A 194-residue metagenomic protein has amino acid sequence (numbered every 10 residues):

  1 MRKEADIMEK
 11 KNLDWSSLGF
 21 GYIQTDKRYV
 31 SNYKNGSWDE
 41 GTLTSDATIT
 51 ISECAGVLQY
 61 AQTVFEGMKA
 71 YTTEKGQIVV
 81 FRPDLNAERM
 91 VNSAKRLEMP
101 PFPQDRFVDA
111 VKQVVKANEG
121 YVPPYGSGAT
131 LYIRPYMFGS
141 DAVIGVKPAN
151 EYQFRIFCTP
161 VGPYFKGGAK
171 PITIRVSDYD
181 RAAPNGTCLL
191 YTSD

Functional and structural regions predicted by a protein language model:
R2-L43: Short, Gly/Pro- and small/polar-rich lid/capping loops
E9-N12, R96-K170: Active-site pocket-lining segments that scaffold enzyme catalytic pockets across diverse folds
N32-D39, Y71-G76, P83, S140 (+1 more regions): Short acidic-glycine loop/turn motifs at beta-strand connectors
D39-E53: Short, hydrophobic/aliphatic alpha-helical segments
E40-G41, E66-M68, A142-V146, Y164-G168 (+1 more regions): Short helix/loop capping segments that flank catalytic or ligand/cofactor-binding pockets
C54-E66: Conserved phosphate/anionic-ligand binding catalytic regions in large, soluble enzymes, centered on
M68-Y71, V80-R96, R175-G186: Residues forming anionic-ligand binding surfaces in small-molecule and nucleic-acid pockets of primarily soluble enzymes
Y191-D194: Conserved small/polar residues in nucleotide/adenosyl-binding loops
